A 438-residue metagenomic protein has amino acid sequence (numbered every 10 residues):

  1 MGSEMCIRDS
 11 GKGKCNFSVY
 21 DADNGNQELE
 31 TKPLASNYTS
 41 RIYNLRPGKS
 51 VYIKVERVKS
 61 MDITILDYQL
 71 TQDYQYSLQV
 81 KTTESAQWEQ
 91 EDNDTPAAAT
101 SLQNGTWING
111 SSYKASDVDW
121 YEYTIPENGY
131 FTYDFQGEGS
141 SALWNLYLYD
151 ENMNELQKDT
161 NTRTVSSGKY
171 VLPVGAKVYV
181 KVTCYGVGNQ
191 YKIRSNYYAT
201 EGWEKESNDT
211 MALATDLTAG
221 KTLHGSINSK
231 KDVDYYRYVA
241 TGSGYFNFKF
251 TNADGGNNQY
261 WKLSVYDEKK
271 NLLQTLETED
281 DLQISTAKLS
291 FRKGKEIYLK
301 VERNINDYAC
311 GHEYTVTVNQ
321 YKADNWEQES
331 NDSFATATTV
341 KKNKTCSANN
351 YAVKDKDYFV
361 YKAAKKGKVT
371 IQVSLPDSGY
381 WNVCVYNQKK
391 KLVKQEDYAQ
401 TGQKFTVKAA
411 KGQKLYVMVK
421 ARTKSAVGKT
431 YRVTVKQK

Functional and structural regions predicted by a protein language model:
M1-C6: Short, small-residue-biased leader/transition segments that mark boundaries at the very start of proteins
D9-G11, I125, F135-G139, C184 (+7 more regions): Non-cytosolic beta-sheet module surface loops
K12-Y38, V58, S111-Y113, E138-V165 (+8 more regions): Surface-exposed beta-strand/loop patches in noncatalytic accessory domains and peripheral targeting/linker segments
V19-D23, P47-L102, Y121-E122, L148-E151 (+11 more regions): C-terminal edge strands of extracellular/lumenal beta-sandwich accessory domains
Y38-R41, D119-Y121, V165-Y170, D234-Y236 (+3 more regions): Short strand-edge motifs at loop-to-beta-strand transitions and within beta-strands of extracellular beta-rich domains
